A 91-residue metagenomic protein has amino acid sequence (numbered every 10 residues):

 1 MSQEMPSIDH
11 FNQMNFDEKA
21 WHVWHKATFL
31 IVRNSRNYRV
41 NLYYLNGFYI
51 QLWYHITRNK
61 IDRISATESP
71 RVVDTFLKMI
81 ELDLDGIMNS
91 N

Functional and structural regions predicted by a protein language model:
M1-N91: Polybasic/polar functional segments that serve as interface/processing modules
